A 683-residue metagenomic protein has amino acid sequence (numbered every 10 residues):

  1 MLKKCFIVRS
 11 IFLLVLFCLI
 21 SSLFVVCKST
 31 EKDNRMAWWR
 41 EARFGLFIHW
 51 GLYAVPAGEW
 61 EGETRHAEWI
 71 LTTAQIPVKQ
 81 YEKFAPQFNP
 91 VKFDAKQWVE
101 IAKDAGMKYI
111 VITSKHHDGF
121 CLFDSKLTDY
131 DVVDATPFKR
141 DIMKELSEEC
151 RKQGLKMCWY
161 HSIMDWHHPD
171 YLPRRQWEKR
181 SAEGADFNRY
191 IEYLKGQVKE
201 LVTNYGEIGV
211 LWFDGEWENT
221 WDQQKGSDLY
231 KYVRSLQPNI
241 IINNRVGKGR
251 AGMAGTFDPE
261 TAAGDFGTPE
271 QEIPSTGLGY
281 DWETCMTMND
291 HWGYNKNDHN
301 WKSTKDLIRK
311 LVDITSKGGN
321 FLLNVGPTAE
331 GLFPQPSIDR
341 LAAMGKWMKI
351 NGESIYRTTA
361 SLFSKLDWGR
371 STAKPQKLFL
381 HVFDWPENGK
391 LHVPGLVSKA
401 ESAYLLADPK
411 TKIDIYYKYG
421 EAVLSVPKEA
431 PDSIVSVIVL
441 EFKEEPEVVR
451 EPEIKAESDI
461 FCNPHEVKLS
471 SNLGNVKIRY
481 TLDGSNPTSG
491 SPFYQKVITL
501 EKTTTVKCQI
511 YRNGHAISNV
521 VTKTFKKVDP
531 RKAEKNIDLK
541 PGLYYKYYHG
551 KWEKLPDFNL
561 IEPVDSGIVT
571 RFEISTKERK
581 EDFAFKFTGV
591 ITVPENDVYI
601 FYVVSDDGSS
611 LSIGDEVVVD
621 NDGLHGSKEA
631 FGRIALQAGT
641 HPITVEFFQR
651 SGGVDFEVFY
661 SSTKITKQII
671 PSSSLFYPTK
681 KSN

Functional and structural regions predicted by a protein language model:
L2-L13: Bacterial N-terminal signal peptides that target proteins for export
I11-S22: Bacterial N-terminal signal peptides
K28-E453: Mature catalytic domains of secreted/periplasmic carbohydrate-active enzymes
I48, L52-V99, D104, V528-E595 (+1 more regions): Extended carbohydrate-recognition surfaces in non-catalytic/accessory domains of CAZymes and lectin-like proteins
V111-S114, L469-S471, I591-V593, D597-L611 (+1 more regions): Aromatic-lined ligand-binding clefts that engage carbohydrates, nucleic acids, or primary amines
E387-G389, E501-T504, E595-F601, A638-T640: Short tyrosine-centred short linear motifs in exposed loops/low-complexity segments
E444-Y544, W552-P556, E562-K586, V598 (+5 more regions): Short, compositionally stereotyped local motifs that mark structural "simplifiers"
T644-G653: Short beta-strand-plus-loop segments that form exposed binding edges in beta-rich domains
